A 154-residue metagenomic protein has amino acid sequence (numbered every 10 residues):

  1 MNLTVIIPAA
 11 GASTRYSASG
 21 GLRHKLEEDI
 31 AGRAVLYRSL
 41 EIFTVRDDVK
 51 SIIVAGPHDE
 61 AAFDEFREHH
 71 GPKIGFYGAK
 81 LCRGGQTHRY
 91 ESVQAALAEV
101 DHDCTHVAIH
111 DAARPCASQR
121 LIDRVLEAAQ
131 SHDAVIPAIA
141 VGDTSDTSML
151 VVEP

Functional and structural regions predicted by a protein language model:
M1-A61: N-terminal glycine-rich phosphate-binding loop and ensuing alpha1 helix
L3-T4, K50, T105, D133-V135: Conserved acidic residues
I7, L36, A96, H110-D111 (+1 more regions): Residue-level signal for inorganic ion chemistry
G11-T14, H58-E60, T87, A112-P115 (+1 more regions): Short glycine-rich anion-binding loops that position phosphate/pyrophosphate groups of nucleotides and phosphorylated
A18-G21, E41, E65-E68, R120-I122 (+1 more regions): Short amphipathic alpha-helical segments
L36-T105: Conserved N-terminal catalytic core of the sugar/cofactor nucleotidyltransferase
D103-A113: Short beta-strand-to-loop acidic/aromatic patch adjacent to the donor-nucleotide binding site
C116-P154: Conserved core of the sugar-phosphate nucleotidyltransferase
